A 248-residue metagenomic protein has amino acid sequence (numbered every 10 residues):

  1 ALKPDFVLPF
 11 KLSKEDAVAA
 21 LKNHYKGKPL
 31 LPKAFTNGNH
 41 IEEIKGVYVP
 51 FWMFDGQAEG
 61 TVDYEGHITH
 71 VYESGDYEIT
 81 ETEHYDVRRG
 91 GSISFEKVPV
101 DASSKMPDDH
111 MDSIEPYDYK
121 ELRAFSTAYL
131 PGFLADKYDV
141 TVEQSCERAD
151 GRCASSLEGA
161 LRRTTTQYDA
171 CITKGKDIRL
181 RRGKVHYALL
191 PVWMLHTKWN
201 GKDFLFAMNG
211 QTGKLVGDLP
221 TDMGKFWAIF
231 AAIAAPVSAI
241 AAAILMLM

Functional and structural regions predicted by a protein language model:
L2-K198: Charged, low-complexity helical/coil segments in non-catalytic cytosolic or luminal regions
P9, S13, Q211, L215-V216 (+1 more regions): Juxtamembrane loop-helix boundary motifs flanking transmembrane segments in multi-pass membrane proteins
T61-D63, K202-D203, K214, G224-K225: Flexible loop/turn segments at secondary-structure boundaries
L190-D218: Extended, hydrophilic extramembrane loops/domains of integral membrane proteins
D218-F230: Juxtamembrane/start-of-transmembrane alpha-helix segments at the extracytoplasmic/lumenal side of membrane anchors
F230-I240: Bilayer-spanning, highly hydrophobic alpha-helical transmembrane segments
A239-M248: Juxtamembrane boundary at the C-terminal end of a transmembrane helix
